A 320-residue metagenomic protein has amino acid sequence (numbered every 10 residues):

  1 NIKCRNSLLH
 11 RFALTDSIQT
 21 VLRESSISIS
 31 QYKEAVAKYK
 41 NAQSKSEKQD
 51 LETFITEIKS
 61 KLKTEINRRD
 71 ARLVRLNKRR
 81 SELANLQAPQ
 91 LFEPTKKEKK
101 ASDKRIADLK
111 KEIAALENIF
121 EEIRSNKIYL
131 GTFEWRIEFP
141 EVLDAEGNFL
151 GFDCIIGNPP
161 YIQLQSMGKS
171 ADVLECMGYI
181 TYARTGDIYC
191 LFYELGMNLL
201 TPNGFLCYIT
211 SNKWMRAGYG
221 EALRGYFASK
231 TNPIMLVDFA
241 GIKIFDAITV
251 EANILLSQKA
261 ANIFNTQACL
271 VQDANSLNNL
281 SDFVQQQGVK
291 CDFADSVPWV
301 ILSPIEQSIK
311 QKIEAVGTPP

Functional and structural regions predicted by a protein language model:
N1-A35, A42-S44, E134-P320: Signature of N6-adenine DNA methyltransferases within the class I
H10-E134, D144-C154, S166: Basic, amphipathic N-terminal segments
